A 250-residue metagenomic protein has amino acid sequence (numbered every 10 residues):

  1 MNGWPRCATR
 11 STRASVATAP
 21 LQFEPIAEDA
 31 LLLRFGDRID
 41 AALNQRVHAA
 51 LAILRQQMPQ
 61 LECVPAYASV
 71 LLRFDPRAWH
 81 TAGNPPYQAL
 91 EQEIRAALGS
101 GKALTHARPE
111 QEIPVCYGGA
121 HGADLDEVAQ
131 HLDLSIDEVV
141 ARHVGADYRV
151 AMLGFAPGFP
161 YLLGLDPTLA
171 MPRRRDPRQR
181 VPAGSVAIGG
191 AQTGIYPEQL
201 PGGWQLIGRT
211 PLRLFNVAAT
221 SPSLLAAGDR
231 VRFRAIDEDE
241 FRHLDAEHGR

Functional and structural regions predicted by a protein language model:
T12-R250: Glycine-rich active-site loops that engage anionic ligands at enzyme catalytic sites
